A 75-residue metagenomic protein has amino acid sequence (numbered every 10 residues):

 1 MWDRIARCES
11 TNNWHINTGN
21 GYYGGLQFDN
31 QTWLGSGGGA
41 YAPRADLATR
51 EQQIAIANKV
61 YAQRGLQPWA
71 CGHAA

Functional and structural regions predicted by a protein language model:
M1-A75: Peptidoglycan cell-wall recognition and remodeling modules
